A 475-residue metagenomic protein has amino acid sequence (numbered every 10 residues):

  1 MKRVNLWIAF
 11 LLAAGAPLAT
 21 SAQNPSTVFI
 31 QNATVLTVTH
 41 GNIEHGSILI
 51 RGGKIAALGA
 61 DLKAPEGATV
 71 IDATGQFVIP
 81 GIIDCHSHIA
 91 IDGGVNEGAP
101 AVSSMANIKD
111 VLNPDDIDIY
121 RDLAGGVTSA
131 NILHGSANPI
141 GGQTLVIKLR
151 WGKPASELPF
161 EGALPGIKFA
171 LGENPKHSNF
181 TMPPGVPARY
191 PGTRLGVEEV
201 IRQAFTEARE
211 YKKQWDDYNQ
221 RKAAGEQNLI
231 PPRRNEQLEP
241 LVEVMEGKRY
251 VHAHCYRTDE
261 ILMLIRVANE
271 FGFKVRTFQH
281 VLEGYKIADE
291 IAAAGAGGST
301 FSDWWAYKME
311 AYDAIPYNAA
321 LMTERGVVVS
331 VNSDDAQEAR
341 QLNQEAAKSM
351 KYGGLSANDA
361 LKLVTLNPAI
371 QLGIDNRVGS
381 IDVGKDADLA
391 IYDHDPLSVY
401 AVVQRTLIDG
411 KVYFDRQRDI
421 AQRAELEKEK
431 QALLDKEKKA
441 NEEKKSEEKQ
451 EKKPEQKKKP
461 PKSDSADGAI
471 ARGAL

Functional and structural regions predicted by a protein language model:
N5-P17: Bacterial N-terminal signal peptides
N24, V35, T39-I79: Histidine-rich, glycine-flanked metal-binding segment
A33, I48, G53, G75 (+10 more regions): Divalent metal-coordination and catalytic microenvironments
A33-L36, V383-L426: C-terminal cap of metal-dependent C-N hydrolases
A73-L145, K153: Metal-associated gating/positioning segment near the N- to mid-region
G81-S87, A130, I167, V251-A253 (+3 more regions): Hydrophobic faces of well-ordered beta-strands that scaffold small-molecule active sites in alpha/beta enzyme cores
G93-V95, A101-A106, Y250, D289-A292 (+2 more regions): His/Asp/Glu-enriched, well-ordered alpha-helical/loop segment that forms or immediately abuts the divalent-metal
L123-Q279, V402, I408, D419 (+1 more regions): Polyanionic/metal-chelating signatures
